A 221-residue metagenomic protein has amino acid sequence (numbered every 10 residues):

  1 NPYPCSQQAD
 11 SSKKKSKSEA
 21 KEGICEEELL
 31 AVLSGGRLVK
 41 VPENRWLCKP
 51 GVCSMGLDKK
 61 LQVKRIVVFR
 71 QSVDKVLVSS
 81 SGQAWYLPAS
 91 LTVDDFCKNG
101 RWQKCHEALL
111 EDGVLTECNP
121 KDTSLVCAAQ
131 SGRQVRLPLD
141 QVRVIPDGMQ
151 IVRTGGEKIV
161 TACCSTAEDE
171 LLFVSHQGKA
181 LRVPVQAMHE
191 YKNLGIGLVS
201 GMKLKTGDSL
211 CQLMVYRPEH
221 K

Functional and structural regions predicted by a protein language model:
N1-K221: Short, structured "edge-of-domain" segments at secondary-structure transitions
